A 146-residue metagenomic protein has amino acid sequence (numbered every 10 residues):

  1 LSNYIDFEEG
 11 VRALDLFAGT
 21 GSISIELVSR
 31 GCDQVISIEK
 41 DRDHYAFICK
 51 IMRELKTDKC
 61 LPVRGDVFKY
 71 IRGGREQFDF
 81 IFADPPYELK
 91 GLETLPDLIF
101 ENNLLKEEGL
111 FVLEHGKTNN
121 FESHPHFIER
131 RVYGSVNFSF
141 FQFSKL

Functional and structural regions predicted by a protein language model:
L1-L146: Class I S-adenosyl-L-methionine-dependent methyltransferase catalytic core
